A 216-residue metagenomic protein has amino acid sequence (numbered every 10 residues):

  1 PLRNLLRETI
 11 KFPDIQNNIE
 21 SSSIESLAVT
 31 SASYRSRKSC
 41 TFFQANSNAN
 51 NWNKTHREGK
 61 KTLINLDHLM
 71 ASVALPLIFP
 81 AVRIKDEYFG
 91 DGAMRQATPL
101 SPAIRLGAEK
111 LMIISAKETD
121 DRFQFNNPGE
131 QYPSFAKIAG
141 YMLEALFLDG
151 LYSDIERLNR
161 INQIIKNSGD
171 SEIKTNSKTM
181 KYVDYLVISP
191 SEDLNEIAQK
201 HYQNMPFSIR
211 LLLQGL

Functional and structural regions predicted by a protein language model:
P1-L216: Patatin-like phospholipase
